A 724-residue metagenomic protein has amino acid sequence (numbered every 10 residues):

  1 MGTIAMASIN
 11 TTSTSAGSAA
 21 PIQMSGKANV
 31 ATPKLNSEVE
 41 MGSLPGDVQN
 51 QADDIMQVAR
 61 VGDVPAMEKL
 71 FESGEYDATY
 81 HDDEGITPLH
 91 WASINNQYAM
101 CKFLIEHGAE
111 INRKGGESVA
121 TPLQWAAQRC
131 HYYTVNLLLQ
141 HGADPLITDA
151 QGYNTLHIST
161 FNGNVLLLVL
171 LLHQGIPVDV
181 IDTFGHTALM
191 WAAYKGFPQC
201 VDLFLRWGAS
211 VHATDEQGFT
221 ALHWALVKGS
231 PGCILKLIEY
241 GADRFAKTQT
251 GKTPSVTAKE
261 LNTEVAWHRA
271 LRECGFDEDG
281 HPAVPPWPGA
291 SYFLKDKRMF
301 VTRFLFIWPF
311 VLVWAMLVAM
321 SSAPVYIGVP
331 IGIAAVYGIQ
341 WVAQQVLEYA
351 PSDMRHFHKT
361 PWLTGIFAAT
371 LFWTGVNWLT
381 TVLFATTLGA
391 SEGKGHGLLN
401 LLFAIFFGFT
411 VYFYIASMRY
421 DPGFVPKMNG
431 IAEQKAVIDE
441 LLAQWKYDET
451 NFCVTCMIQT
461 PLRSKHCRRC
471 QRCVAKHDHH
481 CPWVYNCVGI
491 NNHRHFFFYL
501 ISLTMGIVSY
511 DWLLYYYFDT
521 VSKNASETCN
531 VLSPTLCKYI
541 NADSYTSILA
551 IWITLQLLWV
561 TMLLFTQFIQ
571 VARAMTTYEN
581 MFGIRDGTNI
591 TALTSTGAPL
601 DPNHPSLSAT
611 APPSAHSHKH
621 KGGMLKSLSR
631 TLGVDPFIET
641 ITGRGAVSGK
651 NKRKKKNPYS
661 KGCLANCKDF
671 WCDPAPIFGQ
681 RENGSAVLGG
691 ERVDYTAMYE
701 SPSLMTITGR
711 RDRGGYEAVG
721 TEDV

Functional and structural regions predicted by a protein language model:
G2-G74, T79-K102, E106-H107, P288 (+1 more regions): Intrinsically disordered, low-complexity regulatory segments in ankyrin-centric signaling systems
N50, D83-E84, E117-S118, A150-Q151 (+3 more regions): Ankyrin repeat start-site detector
A66, A99-M100, Y133-T134, L166-L167 (+3 more regions): Conserved ankyrin/ankyrin-like repeat signature
F71-Y76, K102-E110, N136-D144, V169-P177 (+3 more regions): Ankyrin repeat domain, specifically the short helix-to-loop turn at the C-terminus of the second helix of each repeat
A78-H81, I111-G115, P145-T148, V178-I181 (+2 more regions): Ankyrin repeat boundary signal
D277-P461, H479, V484-V724: Membrane-associated feature with strongest affinity for ZDHHC
